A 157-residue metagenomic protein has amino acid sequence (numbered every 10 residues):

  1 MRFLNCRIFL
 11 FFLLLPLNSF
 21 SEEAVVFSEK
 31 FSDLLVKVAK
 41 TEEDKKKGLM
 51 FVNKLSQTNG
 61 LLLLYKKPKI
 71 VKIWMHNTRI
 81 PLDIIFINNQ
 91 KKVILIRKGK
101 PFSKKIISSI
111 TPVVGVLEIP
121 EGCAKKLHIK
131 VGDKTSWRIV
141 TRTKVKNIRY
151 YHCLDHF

Functional and structural regions predicted by a protein language model:
M1, S21-E22: Absolute protein N-terminus
R2-F11: Sec-dependent signal peptide recognition, specifically the positively charged N-region followed immediately by
F12-F20: Hydrophobic h-region of N-terminal signal peptides that target proteins for export in Gram-negative bacteria
E22-F157: Compact, glycine-rich, soluble single-domain proteins
